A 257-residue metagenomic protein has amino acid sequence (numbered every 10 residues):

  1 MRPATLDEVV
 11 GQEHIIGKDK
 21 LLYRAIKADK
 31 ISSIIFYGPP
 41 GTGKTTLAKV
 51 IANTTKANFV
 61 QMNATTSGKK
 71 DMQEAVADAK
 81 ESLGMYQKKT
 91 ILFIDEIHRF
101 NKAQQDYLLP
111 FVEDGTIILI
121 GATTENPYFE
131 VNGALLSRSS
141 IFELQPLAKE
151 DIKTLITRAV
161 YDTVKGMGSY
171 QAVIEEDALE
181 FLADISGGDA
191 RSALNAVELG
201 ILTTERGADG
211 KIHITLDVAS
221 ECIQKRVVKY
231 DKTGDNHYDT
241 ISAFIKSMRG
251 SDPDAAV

Functional and structural regions predicted by a protein language model:
M1-P39, D78-E81, A256: Pre-Walker A (pre-P-loop) alpha-helix and adjacent loop at the N terminus of AAA/AAA+ ATPase modules, a conserved
I15-K20, A57-I91, K102: Short glycine-rich substrate-engagement loop in P-loop NTPases that contacts/grips substrate
R24-N63, A77-K80, L109-D114: Walker A/P-loop
N63-T65, S140-L155: Conserved AAA+ ATPase "SRH/arginine-finger" region at the nucleotide-binding site
L109-P110, N126-S140, T157: Short regulatory helix/loop adjacent to the ATP-binding pocket of P-loop NTPases
R138, T154-S169, L202-T203: Conserved AAA+ ATPase "sensor/coupling" helix adjacent to the nucleotide-binding pocket
E180-I185, R191-R206, D217-E221, S242-K246 (+1 more regions): C-terminal helical "lid" of AAA+/P-loop NTPase domains
T215-V257: C-terminal engagement/docking regions of AAA+ P-loop ATPases
